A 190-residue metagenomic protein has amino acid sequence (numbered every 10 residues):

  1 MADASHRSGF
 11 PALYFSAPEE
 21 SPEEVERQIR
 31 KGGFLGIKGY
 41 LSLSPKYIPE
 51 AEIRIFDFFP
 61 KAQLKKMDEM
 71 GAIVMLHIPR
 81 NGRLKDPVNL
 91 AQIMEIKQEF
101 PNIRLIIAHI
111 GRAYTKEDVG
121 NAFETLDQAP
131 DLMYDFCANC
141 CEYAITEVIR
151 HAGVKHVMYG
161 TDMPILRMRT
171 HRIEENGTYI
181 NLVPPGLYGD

Functional and structural regions predicted by a protein language model:
M1-G82, L132: Active-site gating/metal-coordination segments in enzymes
M1-G9, A91-I103: Short, electropositive alpha-helical surface patch
A2-D3, F56-P60, N89-Q92, D118-N121 (+1 more regions): Well-ordered, non-membrane alpha-helical segments in soluble/globular domains
P18, I53-D57, D86-N89, T115 (+1 more regions): A conditional alpha-helix N-cap/helix-loop micro-motif detector
P22-R30, R83-E99, R112-L126, A144-R150: Distinct, well-ordered alpha-helical segments
K31-G36, E69-I73, E99-R104, T125-M133 (+1 more regions): Glycine-enriched alpha-helix->loop->beta-strand junction motifs that scaffold or abut catalytic
M75, I107, G160: Generic enzyme active-site microenvironment
I110-D190: H/E-rich (His + Asp/Glu) clusters that bind or coordinate divalent metals
